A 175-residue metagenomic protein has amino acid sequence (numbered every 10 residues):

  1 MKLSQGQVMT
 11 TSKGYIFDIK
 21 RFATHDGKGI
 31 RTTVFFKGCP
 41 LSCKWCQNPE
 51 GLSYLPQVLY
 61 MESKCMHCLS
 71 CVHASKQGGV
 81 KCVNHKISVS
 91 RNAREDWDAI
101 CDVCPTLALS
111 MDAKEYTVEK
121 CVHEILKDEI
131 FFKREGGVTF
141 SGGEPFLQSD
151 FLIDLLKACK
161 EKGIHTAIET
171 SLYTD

Functional and structural regions predicted by a protein language model:
M1-K13: Iron-sulfur (Fe-S) cluster-binding modules
Q7, A23-H25, F131: Sterically constrained small-residue positions within well-ordered secondary structures of folded domains
V8-T11, F22, R31, L52 (+2 more regions): Short, functionally important structural connectors and interaction interfaces within domains
T10-Y15, G38, W45, C101 (+1 more regions): A short linear-motif detector with a strong N-terminal bias
Y15-S70, I87-E95: N-terminal pre-triad scaffold of radical SAM enzymes
S53-D175: Conserved Radical SAM active-site core
